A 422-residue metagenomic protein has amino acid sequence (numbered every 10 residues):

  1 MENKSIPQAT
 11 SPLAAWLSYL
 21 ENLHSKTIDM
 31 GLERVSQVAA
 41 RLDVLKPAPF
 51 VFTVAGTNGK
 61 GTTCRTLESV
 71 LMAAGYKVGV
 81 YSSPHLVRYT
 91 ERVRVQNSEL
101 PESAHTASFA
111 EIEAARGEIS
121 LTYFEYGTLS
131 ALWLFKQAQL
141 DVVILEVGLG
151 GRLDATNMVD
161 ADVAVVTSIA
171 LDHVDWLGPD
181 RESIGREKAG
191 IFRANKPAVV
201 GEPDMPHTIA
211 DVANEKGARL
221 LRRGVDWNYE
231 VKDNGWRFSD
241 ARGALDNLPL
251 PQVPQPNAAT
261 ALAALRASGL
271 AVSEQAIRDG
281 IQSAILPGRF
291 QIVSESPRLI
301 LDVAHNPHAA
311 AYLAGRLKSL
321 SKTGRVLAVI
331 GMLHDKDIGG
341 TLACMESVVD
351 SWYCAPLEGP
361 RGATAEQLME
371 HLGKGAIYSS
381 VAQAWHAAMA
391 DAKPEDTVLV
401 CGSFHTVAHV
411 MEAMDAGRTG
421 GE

Functional and structural regions predicted by a protein language model:
P7-Q8, P12, K26-I28, L32-P49 (+2 more regions): ATP-dependent carboxylate-amine ligase catalytic core
A48-F50, Q137, V142-V147, D154-V165 (+3 more regions): Nucleotide phosphate-binding/pyrophosphate-handling subdomain across enzymes that bind or process nucleotide phosphates
F50-V54, T62-G79: A conserved segment at the C-terminal end of the G1
Y81-P84, V200-E202, N214-V231, L248-Q252 (+6 more regions): Beta-strand->loop->alpha-helix junctions that form or flank phosphate-binding loops in nucleotide-handling enzymes
P84, R88, G127-W176, H207-A244: Extended acidic/charged loop-beta regions that coordinate divalent cations and stabilize anionic phosphate/carboxylate
G185-A194: Membrane-proximal helix-turn-helix segments that form the acceptor-binding/catalytic region of lipid-linked
V199, P203-G217, K232-G235, R266 (+2 more regions): C-terminal helical cap/extension that packs against the catalytic core of soluble nucleotide-cofactor enzymes
S403: Active-site-proximal loop/hinge segments that shape catalytic or ion-binding/gating pockets
